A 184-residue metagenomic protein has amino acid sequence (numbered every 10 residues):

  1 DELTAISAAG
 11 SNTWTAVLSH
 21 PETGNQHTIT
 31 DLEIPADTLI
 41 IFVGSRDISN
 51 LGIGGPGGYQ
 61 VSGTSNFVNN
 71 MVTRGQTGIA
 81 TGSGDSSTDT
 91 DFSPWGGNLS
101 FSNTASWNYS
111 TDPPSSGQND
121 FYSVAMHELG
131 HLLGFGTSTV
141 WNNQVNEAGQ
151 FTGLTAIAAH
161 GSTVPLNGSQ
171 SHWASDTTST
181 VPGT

Functional and structural regions predicted by a protein language model:
D1-M126, L132-T184: Extracellular zinc-dependent metalloprotease catalytic-domain scaffold
